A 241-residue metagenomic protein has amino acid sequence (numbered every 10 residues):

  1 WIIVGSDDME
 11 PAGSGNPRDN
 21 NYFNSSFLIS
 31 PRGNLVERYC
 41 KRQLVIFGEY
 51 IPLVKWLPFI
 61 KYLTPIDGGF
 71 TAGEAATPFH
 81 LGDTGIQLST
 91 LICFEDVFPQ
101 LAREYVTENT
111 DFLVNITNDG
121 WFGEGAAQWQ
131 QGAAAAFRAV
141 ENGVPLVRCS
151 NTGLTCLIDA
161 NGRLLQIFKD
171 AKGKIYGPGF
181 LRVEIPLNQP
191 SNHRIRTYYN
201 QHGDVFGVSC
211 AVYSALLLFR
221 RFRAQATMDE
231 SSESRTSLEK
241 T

Functional and structural regions predicted by a protein language model:
W1-T241: Enzyme catalytic cores with a strong preference for nitrogen-chemistry domains
